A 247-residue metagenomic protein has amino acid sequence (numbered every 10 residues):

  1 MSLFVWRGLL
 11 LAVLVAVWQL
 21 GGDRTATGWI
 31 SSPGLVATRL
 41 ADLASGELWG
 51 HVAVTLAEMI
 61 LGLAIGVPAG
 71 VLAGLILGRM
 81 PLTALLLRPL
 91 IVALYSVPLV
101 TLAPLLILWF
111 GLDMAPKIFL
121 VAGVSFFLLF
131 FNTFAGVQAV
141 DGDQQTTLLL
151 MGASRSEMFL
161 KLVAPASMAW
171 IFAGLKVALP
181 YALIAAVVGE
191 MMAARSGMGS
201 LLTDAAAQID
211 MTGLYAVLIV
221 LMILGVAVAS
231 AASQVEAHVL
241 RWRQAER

Functional and structural regions predicted by a protein language model:
S2-R24: N-terminal signal-anchor transmembrane alpha helix
D23-V67: Periplasmic/extracellular loop-to-transmembrane helix junction in inner-membrane transport proteins
L61-I91: Transmembrane-helix boundary motif in ABC transporter permease subunits
P81, A169, Y215-R247: C-terminal transmembrane helix and the adjacent membrane-cytosol boundary/short C-terminal tail of inner/organellar
V92-L128, A135-G136: Generic hydrophobic transmembrane alpha-helix motif, especially the helices
F119-G123, R155-G189, A232: Transmembrane alpha-helices
N132-I171, V177, L202: Short cytoplasmic-facing helical segments at TM-TM junctions of multi-pass membrane proteins
G174-V226, S233: Non-cytoplasmic
